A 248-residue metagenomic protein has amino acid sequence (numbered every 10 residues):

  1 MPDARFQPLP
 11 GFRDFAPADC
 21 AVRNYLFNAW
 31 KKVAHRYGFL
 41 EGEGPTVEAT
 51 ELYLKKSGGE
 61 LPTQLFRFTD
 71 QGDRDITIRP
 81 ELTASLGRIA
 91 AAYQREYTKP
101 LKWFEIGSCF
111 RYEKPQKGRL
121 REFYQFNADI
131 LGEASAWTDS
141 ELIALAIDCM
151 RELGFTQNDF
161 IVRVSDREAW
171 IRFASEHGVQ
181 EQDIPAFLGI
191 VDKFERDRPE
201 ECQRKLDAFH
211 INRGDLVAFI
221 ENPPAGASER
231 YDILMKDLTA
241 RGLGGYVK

Functional and structural regions predicted by a protein language model:
M1-C20: Auxiliary tRNA-acceptor-end handling modules of aminoacyl-tRNA synthetases
M1-Q7, R172, V179, A186: Charged, compositionally biased N-terminal leader segments and the immediate start of the first structured element
P2, C20-Y37, E48-E51, G72-D73 (+3 more regions): Positively charged, Gly/Ser-enriched RNA/tRNA-binding surfaces
G42-I76: Polyanion/phosphate-binding surface patch
V47, R163, F187: Residue-level "edge-of-site" marker
T63-G72, G178-R204: Acidic, His- and aromatic-enriched active-site or binding-groove loops in soluble protein domains that engage sugars
F160-R172: Glycine-rich, mobile lid/loop segments that gate access to catalytic sites or pores
